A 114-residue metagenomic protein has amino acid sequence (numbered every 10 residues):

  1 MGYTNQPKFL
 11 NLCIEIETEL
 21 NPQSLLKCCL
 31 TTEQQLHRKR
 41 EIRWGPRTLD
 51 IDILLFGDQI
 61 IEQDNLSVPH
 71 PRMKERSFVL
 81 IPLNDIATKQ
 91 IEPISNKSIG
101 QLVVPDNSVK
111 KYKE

Functional and structural regions predicted by a protein language model:
M1-L10, T18-E114: Flexible, gly/pro- and Lys/Arg-enriched active-site loops
